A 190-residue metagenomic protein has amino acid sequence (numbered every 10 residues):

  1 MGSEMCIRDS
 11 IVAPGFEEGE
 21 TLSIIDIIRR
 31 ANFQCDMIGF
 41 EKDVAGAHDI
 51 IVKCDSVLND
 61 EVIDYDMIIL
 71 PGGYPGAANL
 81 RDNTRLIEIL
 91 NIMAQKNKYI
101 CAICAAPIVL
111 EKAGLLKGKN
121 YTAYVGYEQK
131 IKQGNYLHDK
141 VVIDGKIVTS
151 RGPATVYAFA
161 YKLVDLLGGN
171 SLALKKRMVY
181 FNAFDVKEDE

Functional and structural regions predicted by a protein language model:
M1-I7: Short, small-residue-biased leader/transition segments that mark boundaries at the very start of proteins
R8-K98, I108-K112, G118, K130 (+2 more regions): Extended, subdomain-level signal for the structured scaffold at the beginning of enzyme domains
Y121: Anionic-ligand binding patches
V141: Catalytic zinc-binding patch centered on the HExxH motif and its immediate surroundings that defines zinc-dependent
